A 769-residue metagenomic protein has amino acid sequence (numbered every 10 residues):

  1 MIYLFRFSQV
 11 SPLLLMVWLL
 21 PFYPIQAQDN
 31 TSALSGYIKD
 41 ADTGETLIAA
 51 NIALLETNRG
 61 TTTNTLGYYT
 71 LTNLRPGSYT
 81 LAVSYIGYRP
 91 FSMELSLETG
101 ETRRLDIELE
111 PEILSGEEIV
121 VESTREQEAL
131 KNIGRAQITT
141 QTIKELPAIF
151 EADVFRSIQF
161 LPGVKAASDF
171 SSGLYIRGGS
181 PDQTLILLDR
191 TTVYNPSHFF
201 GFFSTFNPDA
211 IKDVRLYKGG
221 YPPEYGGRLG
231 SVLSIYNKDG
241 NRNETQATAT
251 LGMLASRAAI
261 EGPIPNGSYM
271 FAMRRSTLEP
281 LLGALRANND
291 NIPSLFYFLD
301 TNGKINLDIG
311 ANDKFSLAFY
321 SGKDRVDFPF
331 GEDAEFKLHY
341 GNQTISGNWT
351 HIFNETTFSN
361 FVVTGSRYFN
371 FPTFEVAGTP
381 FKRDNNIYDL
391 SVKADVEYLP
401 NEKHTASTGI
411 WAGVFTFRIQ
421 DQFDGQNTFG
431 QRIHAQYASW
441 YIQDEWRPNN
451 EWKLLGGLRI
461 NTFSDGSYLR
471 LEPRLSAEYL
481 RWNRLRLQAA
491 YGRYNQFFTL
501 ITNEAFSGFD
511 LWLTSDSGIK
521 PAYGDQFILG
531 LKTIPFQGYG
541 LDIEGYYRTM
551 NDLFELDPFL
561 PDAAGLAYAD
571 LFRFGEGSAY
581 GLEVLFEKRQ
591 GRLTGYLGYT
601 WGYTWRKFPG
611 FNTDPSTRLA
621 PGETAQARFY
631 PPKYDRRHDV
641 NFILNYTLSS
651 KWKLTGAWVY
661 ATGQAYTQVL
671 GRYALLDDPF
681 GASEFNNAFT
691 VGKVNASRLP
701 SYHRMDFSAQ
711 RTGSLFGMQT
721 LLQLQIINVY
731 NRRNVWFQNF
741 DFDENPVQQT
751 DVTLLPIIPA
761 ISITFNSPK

Functional and structural regions predicted by a protein language model:
T31, Y37-T43, A50-L55, S84-Y88 (+3 more regions): Short, acidic, small-residue-rich periplasmic hinge/interaction motif at the N-terminus of Gram-negative outer-membrane
T72-N73, E145, T191-K218: Short acidic/polar hinge/loop motifs at secondary-structure boundaries that mediate gating or recognition
I107, L161, T205-T248, R257: A beta-strand signature from Gram-negative outer-membrane beta-barrel systems, especially the internal plug domain
G252-R275, D290-R325, K337-S359, P400-H404: Transmembrane beta-barrel wall of Gram-negative outer-membrane proteins
A334-I352, R486, N495-M550, L560-R589 (+2 more regions): Outer-membrane beta-barrel signature, preferentially recognizing the C-terminal barrel domain of Gram-negative
F369, R418-D421, S464, W482-F527 (+4 more regions): Surface-exposed extracellular loop regions of Gram-negative outer-membrane beta-barrel proteins, predominantly
N449, Y547-T549, F572-A665: Gram-negative outer-membrane beta-barrel transporters
K651, Y660-F685, L699-D706, Q710-K769: C-terminal beta-signal and adjacent terminal beta-strands/loops of Gram-negative outer-membrane beta-barrel proteins
